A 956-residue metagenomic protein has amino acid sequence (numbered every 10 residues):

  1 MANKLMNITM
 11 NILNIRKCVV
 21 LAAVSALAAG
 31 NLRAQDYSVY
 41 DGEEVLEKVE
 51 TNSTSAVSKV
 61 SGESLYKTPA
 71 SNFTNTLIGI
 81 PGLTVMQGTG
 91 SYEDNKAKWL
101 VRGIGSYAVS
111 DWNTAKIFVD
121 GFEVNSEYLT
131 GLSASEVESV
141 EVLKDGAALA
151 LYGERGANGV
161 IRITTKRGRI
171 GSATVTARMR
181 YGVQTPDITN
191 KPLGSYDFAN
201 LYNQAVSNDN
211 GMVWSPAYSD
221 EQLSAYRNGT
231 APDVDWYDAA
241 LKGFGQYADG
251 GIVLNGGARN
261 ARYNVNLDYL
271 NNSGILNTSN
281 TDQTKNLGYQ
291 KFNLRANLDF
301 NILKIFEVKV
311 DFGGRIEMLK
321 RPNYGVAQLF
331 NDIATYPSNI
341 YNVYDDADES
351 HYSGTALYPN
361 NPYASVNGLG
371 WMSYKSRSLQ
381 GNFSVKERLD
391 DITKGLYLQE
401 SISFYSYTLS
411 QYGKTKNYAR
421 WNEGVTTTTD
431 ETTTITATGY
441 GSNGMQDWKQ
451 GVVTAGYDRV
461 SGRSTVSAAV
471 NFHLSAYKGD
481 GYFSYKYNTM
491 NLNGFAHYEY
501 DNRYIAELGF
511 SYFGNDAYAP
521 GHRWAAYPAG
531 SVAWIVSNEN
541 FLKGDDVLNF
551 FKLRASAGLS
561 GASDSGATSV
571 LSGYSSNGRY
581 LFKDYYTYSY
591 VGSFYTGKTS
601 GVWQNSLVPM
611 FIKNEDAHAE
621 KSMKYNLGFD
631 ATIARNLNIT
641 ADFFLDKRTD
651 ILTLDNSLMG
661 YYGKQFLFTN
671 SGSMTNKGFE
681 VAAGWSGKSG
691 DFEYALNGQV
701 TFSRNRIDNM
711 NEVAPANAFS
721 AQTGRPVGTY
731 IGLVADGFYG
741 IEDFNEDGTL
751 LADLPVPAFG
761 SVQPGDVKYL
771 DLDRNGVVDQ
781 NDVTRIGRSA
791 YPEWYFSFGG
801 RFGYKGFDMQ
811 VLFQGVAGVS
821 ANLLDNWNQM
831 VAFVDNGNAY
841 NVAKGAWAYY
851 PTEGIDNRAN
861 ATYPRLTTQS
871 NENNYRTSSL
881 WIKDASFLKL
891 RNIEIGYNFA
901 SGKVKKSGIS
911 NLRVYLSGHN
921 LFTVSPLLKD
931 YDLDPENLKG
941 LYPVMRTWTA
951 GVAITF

Functional and structural regions predicted by a protein language model:
L32-Y66: Short, acidic, small-residue-rich periplasmic hinge/interaction motif at the N-terminus of Gram-negative outer-membrane
Y37-V49, T74-D120, A150-K166: Extracytoplasmic beta-strand/coil segments of soluble accessory domains associated with Gram-negative outer-membrane
T51-T54, G62, K96-G146, R178 (+3 more regions): Periplasmic plug
G79-G82, E136-T176, Y247, R262: A beta-strand signature from Gram-negative outer-membrane beta-barrel systems, especially the internal plug domain
A157, D238-K320: Transmembrane beta-barrel wall of Gram-negative outer-membrane proteins
T176-N228, Y324-G325, T568-S576, Y580 (+4 more regions): Conserved small-residue
M212, Y344-A347, A364, V816-G908 (+1 more regions): Extracytoplasmic gating/loop element in the C-terminal half of outer-membrane beta-barrel translocons and assembly
N297, N301-F306, F312-I316, G325 (+5 more regions): Extracellular/periplasmic, surface-exposed regions of secreted and cell-surface proteins
